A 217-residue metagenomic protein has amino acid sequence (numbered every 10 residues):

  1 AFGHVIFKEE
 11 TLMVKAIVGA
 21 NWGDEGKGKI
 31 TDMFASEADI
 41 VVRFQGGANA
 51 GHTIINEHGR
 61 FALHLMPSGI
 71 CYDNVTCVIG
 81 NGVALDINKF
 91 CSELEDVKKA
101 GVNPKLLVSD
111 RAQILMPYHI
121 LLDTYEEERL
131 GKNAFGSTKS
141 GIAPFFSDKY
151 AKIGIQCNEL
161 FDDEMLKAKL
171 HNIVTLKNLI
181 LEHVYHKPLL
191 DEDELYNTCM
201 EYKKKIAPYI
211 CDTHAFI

Functional and structural regions predicted by a protein language model:
A1-L12: Short, Lys/Arg-enriched N-terminal segments with co-localized hydrophobic residues within the first ~10-30 amino acids
L12-I217: Non-transmembrane, aqueous-exposed alpha-helical and coiled segments at domain scale
